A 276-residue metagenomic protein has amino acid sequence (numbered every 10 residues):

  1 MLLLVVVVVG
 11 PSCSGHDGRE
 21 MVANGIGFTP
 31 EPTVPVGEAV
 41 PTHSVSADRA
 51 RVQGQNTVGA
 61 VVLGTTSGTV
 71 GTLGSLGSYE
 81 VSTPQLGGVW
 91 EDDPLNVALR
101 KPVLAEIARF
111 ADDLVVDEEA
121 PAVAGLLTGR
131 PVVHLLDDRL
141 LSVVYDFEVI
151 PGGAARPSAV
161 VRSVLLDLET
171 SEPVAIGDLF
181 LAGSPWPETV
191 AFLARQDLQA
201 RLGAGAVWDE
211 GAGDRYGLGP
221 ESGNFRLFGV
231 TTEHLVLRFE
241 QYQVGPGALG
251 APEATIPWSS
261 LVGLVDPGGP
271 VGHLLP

Functional and structural regions predicted by a protein language model:
M1-D17: Secretory targeting and sorting signals
C13-P276: Compositionally biased intrinsically disordered regions enriched in Thr/Gly
